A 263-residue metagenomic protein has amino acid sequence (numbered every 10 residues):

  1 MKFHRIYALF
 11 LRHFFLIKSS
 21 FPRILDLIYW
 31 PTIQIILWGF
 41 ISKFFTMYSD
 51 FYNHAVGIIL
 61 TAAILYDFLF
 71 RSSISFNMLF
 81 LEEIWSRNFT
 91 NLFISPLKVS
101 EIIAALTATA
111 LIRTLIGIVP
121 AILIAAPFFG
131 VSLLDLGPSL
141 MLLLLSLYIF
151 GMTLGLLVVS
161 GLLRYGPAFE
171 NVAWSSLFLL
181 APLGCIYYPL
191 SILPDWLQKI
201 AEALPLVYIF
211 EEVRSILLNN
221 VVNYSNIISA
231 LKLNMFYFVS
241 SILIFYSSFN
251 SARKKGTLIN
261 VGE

Functional and structural regions predicted by a protein language model:
M1-E263: Hydrophobic transmembrane alpha-helices and immediately adjacent juxtamembrane helices of multi-pass inner-membrane
